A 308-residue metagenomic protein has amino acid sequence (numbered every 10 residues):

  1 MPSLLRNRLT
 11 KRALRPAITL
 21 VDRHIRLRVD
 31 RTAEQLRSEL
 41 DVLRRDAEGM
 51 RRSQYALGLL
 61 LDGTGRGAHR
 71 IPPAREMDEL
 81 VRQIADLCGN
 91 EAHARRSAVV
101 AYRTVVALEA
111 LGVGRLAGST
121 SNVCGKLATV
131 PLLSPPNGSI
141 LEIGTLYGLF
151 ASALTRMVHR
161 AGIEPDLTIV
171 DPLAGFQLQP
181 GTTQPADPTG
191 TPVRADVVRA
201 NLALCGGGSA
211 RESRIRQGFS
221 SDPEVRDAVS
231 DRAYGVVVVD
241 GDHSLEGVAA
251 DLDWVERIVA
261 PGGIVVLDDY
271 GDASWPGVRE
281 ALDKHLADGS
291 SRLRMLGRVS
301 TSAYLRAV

Functional and structural regions predicted by a protein language model:
M1-A101: Extended alpha-helical heptad-repeat/coiled-coil "stalk" and oligomerization rods
S3, N7-T10, L14, G118-S121 (+3 more regions): A generic structural signal for ordered alpha-helices
E39-D46, K126-L132, S139, D166: Secondary-structure-rich domain cores
A74-P136: Class I SAM-dependent methyltransferase Rossmann-like catalytic core, especially the SAM/SAH-binding loop
A107-G114, P131-V308: S-adenosylmethionine/decaboxylated-SAM
